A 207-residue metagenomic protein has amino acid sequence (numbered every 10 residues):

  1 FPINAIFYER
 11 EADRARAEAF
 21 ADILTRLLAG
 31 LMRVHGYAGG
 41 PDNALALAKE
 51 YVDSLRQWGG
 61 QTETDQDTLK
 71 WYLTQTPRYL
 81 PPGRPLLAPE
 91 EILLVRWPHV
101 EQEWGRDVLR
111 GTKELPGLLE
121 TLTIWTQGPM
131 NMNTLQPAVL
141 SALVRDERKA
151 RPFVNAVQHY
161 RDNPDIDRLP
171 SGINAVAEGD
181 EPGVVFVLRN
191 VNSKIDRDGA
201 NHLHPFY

Functional and structural regions predicted by a protein language model:
F1-Y207: Compositionally biased linear targeting/interaction segments
